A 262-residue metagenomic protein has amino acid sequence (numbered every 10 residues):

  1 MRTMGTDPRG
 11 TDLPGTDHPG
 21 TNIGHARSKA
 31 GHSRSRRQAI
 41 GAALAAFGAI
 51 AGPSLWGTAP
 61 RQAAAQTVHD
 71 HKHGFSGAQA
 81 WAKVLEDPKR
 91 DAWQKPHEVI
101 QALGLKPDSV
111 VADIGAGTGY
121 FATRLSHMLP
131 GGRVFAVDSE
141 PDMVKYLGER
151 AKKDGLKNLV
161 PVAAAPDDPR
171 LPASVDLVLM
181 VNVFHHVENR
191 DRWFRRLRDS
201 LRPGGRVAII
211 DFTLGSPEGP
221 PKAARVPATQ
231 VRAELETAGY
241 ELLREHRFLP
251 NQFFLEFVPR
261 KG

Functional and structural regions predicted by a protein language model:
H25-I50, T58: N-terminal secretory signal peptides and thylakoid transit peptides that target proteins across membranes
D108-G115: Conserved class I S-adenosyl-L-methionine
T118-L129: Conserved SAM-binding loop of SAM-dependent methyltransferases across substrates and taxa, primarily the Class I
E140: Conserved SAM/SAH-binding beta-strand->alpha-helix loop
G155-P166: Conserved SAM-binding strand-loop segment of SAM-dependent methyltransferases
R170-L177: A short acidic, Gly/Pro-enriched loop at the edge of an enzyme's catalytic core that lines a small-molecule cofactor
R192-P203: A short glycine-rich, Lys/Arg-flanked "PGG" loop and its adjoining helix->strand segment in the class I
G204-T213: Conserved beta-strand signature within the Rossmann-like core of class I S-adenosyl-L-methionine
